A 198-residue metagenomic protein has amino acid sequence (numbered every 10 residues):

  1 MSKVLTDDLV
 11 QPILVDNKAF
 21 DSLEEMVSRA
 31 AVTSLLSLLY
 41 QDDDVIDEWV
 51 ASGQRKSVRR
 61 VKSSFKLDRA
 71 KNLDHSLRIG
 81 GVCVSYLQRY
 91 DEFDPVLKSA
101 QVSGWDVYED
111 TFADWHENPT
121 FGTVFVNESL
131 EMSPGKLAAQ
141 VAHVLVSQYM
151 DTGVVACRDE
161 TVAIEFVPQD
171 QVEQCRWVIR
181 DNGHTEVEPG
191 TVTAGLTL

Functional and structural regions predicted by a protein language model:
M1-V162, F166-L198: Positively charged, small/polar-rich N-terminal and surface patches that mediate targeting and assembly and bind
